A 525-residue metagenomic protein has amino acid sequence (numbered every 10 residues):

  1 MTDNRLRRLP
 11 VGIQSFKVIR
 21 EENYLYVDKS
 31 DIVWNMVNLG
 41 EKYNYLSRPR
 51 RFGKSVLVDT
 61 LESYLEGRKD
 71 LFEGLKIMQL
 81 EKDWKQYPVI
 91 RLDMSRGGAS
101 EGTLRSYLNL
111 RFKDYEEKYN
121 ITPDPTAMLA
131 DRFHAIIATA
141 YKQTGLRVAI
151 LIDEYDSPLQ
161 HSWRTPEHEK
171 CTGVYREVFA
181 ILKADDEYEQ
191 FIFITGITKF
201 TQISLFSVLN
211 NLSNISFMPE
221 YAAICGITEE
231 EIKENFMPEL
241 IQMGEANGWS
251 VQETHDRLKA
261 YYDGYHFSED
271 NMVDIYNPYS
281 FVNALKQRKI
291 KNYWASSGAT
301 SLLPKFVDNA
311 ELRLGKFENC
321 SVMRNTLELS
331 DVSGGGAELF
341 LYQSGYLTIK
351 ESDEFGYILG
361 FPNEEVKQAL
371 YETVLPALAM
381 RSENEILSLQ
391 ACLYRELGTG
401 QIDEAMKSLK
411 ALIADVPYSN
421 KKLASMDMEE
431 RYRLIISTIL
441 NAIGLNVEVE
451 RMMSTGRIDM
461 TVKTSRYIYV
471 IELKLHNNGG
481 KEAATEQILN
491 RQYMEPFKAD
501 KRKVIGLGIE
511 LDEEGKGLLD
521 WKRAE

Functional and structural regions predicted by a protein language model:
M1-M428, I443: Phosphate-binding site recognition
A140-T144, I439-S465: Active-site metal-binding core of divalent-cation-utilizing nuclease and nuclease-like domains
A149, Y467-I471, I505: Structural motif
E169-Y175, H476-M494: Mg2+/Mn2+-dependent nuclease catalytic core
V178-D185, L339-L347, S437-A442, Q487-L507: Metal-dependent nuclease catalytic cores in nucleic-acid-processing enzymes, especially RNase H-like/related
E430, L434-T438, I468, E486: Feature representing long, continuous alpha-helical segments
I436, M460-N477, R491: Conserved catalytic cores of phosphodiester-cleaving nucleases, focusing on short active-site segments
P496, R502-E525: Domain-level recognition of nuclease-like catalytic cores that cleave nucleotide substrates
